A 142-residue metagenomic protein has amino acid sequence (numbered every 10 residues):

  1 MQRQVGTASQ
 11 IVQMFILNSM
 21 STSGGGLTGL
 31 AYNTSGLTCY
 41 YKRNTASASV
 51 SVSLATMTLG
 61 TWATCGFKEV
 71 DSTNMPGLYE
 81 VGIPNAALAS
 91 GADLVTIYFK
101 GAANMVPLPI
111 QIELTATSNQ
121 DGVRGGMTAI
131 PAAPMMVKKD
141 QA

Functional and structural regions predicted by a protein language model:
M1-A142: Polar, enzyme-active/binding microenvironments
